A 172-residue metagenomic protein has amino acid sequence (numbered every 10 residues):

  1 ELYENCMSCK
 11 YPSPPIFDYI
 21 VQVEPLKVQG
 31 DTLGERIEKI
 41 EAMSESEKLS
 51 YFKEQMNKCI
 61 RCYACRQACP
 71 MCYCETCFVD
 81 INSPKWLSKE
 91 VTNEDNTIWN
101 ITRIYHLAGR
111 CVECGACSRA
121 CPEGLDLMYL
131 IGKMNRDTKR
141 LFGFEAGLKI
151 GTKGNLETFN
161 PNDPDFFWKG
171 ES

Functional and structural regions predicted by a protein language model:
E1-L26: A conserved mid-domain beta-alpha-beta active-site/ligand-binding segment of alpha/beta enzyme cores
E4, F52-E54, I60-A64: Short gly/pro-enriched beta-turn/loop segments at secondary-structure junctions
E4-M7, Y63, E75, R119: Secreted/extracellular small peptides and ectodomain modules produced from precursors
C9, C62, C114: Short Cys/His-rich metal-coordination motifs, predominantly Zn2+-binding knuckles/fingers
L26-N57, M71-S172: Ferredoxin-type iron-sulfur electron-transfer modules in oxidoreductases and energy-metabolism complexes
